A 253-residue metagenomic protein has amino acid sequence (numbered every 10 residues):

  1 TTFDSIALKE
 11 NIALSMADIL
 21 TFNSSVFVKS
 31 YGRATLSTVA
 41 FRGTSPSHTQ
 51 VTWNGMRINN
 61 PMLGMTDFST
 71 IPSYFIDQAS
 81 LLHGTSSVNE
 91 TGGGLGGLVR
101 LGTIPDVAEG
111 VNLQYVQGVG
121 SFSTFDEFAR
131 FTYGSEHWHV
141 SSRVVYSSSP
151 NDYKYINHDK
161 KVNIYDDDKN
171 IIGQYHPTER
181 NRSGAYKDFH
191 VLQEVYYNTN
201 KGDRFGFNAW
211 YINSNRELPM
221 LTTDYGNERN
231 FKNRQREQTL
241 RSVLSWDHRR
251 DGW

Functional and structural regions predicted by a protein language model:
T1-K9, T38, P46, A79: N-terminal periplasmic "start-of-domain" segments of outer-membrane beta-barrel proteins
A13, P46, D106-A108, S135-W138 (+2 more regions): Outer-membrane beta-barrel channels and translocator barrels
A17-N60: Extracytoplasmic beta-strand/coil segments of soluble accessory domains associated with Gram-negative outer-membrane
S37, L95-G97, V111-L113, F125-A129 (+2 more regions): Hydrophobic, lipid-facing positions within transmembrane beta-strands of outer-membrane proteins
M56-H83: Short acidic/polar hinge/loop motifs at secondary-structure boundaries that mediate gating or recognition
Q78-S80, S86-V88, L98, T103-Y133 (+2 more regions): Short strand-turn segments of transmembrane beta-barrel domains in outer membranes, especially the first one or two
S123-S148, K161-N215: Transmembrane beta-barrel wall of Gram-negative outer-membrane proteins
Y153, R182-D188, K201-G252: Flexible loop and strand-edge segments within Gram-negative outer membrane beta-barrel domains
